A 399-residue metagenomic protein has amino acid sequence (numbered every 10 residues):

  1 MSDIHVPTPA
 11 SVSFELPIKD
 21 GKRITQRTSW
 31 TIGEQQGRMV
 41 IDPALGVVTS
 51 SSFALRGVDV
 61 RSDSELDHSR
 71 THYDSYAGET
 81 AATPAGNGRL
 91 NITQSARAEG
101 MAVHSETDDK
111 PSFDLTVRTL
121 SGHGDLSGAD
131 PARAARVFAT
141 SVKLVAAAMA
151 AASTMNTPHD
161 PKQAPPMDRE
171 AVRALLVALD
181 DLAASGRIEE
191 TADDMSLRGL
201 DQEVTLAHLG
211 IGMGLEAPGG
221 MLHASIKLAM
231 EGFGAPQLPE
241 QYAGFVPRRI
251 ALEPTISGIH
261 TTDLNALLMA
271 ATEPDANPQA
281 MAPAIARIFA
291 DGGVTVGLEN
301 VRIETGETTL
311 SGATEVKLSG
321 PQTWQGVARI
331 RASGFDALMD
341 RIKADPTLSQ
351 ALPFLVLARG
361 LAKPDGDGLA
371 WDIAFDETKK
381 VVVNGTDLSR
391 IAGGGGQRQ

Functional and structural regions predicted by a protein language model:
M1-Q399: Glycine-rich, small/hydroxylated-residue low-complexity segments
